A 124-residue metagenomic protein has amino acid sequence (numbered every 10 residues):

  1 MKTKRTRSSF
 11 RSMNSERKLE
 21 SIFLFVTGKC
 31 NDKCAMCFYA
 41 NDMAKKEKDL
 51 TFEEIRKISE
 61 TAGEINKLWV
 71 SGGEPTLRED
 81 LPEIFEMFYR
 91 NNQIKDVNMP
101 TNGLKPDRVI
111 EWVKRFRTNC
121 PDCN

Functional and structural regions predicted by a protein language model:
K2-C123: Conserved alpha-helical substructure of the radical SAM core
